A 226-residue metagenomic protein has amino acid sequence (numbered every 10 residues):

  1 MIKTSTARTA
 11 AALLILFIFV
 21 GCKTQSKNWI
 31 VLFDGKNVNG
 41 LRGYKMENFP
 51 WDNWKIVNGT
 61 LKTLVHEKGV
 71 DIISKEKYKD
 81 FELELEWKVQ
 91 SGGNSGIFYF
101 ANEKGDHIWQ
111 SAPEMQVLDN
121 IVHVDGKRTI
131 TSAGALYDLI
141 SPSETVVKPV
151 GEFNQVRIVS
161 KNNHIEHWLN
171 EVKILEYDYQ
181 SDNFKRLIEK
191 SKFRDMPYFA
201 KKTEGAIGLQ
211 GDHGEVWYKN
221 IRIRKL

Functional and structural regions predicted by a protein language model:
M1-K27: Bacterial Sec-dependent N-terminal signal peptides
C22-L226: Carbohydrate-interacting regions of secretory-pathway proteins
